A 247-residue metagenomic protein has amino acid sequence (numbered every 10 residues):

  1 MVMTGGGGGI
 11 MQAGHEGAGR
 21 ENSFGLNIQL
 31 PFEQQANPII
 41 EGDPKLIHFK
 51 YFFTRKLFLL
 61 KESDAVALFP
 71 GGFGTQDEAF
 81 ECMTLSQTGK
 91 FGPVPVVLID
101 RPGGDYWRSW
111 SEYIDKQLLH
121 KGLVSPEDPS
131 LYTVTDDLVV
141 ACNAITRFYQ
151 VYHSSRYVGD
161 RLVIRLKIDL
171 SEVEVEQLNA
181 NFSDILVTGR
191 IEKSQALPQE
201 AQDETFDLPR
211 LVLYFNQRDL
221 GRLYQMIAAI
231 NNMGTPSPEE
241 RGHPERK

Functional and structural regions predicted by a protein language model:
M1, G9-P70: Acidic/glycine-enriched connector segments
M1-I28, F206-P209, I230-N231, T235-H243 (+1 more regions): Glycine-rich beta-alpha loop segments
M11-G14, G104-Q117: Glycine-rich, charge-decorated loop segments at or immediately adjacent to ligand/cofactor-binding or catalytic sites
N22-Q34, F69, M83-W110, P126-E127: Short, acidic/small-residue loops that bind anionic groups at enzyme active sites
K45-T54, S130-A141: Short acidic-hydrophobic, aromatic-tinged amphipathic segments that line or gate anion-handling sites
F49-L98, H153: Active-site/ligand-binding-proximal alpha/beta "capping" segment
L57-L68, Q117-D136: Conserved thiamine diphosphate
L131, L138-K247: SAM-dependent methyltransferases
